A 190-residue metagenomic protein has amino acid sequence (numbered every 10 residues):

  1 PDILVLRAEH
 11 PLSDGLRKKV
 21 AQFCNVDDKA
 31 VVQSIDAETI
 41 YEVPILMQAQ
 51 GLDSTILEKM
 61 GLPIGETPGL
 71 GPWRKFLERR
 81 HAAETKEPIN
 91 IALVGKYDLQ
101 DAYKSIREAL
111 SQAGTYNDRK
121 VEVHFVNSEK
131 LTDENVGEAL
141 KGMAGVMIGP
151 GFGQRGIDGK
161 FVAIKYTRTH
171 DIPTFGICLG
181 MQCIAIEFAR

Functional and structural regions predicted by a protein language model:
P1-R190: N-terminal beta1-alpha1 cap of cysteine-dependent amidohydrolase-like domains
